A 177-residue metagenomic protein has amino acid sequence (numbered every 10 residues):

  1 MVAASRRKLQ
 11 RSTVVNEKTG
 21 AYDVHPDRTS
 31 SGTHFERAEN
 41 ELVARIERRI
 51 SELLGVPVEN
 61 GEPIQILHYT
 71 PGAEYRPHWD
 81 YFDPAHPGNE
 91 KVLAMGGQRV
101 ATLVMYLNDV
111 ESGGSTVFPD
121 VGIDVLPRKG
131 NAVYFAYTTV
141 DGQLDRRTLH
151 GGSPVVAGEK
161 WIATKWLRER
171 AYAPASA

Functional and structural regions predicted by a protein language model:
V2-A177: Fe(II)/2-oxoglutarate oxygenase catalytic core
